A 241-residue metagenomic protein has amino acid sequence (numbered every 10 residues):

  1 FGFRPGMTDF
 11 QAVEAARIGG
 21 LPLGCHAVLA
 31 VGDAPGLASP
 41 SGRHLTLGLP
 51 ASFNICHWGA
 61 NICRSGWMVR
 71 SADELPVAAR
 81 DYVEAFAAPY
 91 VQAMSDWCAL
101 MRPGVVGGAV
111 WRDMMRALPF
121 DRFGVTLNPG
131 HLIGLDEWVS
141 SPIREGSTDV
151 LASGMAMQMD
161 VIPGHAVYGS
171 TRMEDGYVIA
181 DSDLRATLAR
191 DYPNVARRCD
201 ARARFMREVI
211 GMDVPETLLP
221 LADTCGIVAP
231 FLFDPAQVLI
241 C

Functional and structural regions predicted by a protein language model:
F1-C241: Active-site neighborhoods and metal-handling regions in enzymes and metal-associated proteins
